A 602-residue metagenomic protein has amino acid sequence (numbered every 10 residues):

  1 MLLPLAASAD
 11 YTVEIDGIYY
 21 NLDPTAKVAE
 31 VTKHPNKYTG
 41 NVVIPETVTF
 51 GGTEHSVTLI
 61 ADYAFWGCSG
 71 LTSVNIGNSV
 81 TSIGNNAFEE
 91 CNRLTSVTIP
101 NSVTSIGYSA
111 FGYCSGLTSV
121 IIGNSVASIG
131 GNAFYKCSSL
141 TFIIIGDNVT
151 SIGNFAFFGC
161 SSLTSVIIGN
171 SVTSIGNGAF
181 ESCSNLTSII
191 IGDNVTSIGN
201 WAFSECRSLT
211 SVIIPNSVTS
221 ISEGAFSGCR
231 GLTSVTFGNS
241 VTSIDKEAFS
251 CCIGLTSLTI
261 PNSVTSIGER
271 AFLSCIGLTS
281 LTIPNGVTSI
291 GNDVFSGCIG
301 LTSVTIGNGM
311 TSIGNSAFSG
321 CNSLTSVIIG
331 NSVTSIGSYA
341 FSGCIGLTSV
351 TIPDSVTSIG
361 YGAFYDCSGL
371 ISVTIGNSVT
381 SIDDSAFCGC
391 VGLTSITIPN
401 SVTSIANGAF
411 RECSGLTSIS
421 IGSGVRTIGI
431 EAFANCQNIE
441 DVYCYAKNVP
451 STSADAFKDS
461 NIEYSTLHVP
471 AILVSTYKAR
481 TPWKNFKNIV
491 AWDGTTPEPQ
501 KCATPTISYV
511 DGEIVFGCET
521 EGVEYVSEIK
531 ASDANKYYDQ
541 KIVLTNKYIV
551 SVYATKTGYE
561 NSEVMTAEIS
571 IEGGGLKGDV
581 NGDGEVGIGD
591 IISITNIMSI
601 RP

Functional and structural regions predicted by a protein language model:
A7-Y11: Boundary at the C-terminal end of the N-terminal hydrophobic targeting segment
I15, P24-K27, K37-L59, S69-S82 (+18 more regions): Structural signature of tandem-repeat unit edges
D62-W66, G84-E89, G107-G112, G130-Y135 (+14 more regions): Consensus positions within tandem repeat domains that build extended binding/scaffold surfaces
D455-K458, S475-K487: Short, aromatic/basic amphipathic alpha-helical patches
I472, T476, D590-S593: Extracytoplasmic/secreted proteins, especially bacterial periplasmic and envelope-associated proteins
T496-G574: Short, compositionally stereotyped local motifs that mark structural "simplifiers"
V580-P602: Alpha-helical segments with a strong preference for the paired helices of cellulosomal dockerin domains
